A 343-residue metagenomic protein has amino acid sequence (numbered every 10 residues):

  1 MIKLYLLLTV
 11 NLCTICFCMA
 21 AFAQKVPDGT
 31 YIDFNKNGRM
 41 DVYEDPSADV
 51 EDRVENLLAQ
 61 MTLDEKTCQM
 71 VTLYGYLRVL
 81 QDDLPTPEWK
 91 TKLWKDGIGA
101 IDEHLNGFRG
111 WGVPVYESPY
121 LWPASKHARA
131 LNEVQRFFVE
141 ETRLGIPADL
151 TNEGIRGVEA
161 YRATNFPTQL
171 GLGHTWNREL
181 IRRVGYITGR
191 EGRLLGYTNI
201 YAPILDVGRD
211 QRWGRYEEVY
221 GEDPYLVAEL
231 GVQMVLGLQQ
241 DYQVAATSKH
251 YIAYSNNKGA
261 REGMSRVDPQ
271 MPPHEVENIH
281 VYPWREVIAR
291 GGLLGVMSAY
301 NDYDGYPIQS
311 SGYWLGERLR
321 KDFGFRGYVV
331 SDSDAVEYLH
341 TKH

Functional and structural regions predicted by a protein language model:
M1-K3: N-terminal hydrophobic targeting signals that begin at the initiator methionine
Y5-C18: Bacterial N-terminal signal peptides
M19-H343: Glycoside hydrolase catalytic-domain context in secreted enzymes
